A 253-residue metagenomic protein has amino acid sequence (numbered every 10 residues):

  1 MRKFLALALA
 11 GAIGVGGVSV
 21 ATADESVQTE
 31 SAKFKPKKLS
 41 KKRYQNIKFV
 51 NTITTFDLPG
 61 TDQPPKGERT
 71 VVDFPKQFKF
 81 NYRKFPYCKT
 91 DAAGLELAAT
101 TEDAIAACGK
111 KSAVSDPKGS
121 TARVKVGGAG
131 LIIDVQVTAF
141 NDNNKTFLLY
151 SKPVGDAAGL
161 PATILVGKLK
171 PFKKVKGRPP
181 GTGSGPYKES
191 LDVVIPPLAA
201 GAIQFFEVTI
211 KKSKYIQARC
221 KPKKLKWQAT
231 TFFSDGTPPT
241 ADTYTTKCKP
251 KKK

Functional and structural regions predicted by a protein language model:
R2-A10: Sec-dependent signal peptide recognition, specifically the positively charged N-region followed immediately by
L9, I13-G17: Hydrophobic core
G16, T22-K253: Ser/Thr/Pro/Gly-rich, low-complexity intrinsically disordered stalk/linker tracts of secreted and surface-exposed
